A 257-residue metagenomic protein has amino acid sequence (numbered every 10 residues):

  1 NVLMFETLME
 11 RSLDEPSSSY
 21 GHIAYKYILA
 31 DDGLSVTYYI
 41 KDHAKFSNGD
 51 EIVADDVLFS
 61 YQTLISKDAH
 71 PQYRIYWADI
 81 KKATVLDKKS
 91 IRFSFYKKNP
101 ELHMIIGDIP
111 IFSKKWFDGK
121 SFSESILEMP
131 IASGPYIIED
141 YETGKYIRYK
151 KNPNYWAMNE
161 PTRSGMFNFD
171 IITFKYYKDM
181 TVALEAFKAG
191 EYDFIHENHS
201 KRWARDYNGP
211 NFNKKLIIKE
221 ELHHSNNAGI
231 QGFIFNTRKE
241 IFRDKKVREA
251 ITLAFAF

Functional and structural regions predicted by a protein language model:
N1, Y20-I23, D50, Q72-Y73 (+3 more regions): A structural "hinge/loop" feature
N1-D31, Q62, I131: N-terminal lobe/hinge region of extracytoplasmic solute-binding protein
M9-L13, K45, Q62-A69, P100 (+6 more regions): Sec-exported extracytoplasmic/periplasmic mature domains
S12-E15, I106-M166, D170-I171, K178-V182: Gly/Pro-rich hinge or "lid" segments in bacterial periplasmic/extracellular proteins
K26-H70, L86, R92, Y177 (+3 more regions): Aromatic- and charge-enriched surface segment that lines or borders ligand/interaction sites
Y39, R74-F117, P135-E142: Surface-exposed binding/hinge segments that line and control ligand-binding clefts or catalytic entry sites
V53-S60, K88-S94, G134-P135, M166-I171 (+2 more regions): Alpha-helical secondary-structure segments
L64, K82-T84, E139-K150, K175-K239 (+1 more regions): Extracellular/periplasmic solute-recognition and catalytic clefts
